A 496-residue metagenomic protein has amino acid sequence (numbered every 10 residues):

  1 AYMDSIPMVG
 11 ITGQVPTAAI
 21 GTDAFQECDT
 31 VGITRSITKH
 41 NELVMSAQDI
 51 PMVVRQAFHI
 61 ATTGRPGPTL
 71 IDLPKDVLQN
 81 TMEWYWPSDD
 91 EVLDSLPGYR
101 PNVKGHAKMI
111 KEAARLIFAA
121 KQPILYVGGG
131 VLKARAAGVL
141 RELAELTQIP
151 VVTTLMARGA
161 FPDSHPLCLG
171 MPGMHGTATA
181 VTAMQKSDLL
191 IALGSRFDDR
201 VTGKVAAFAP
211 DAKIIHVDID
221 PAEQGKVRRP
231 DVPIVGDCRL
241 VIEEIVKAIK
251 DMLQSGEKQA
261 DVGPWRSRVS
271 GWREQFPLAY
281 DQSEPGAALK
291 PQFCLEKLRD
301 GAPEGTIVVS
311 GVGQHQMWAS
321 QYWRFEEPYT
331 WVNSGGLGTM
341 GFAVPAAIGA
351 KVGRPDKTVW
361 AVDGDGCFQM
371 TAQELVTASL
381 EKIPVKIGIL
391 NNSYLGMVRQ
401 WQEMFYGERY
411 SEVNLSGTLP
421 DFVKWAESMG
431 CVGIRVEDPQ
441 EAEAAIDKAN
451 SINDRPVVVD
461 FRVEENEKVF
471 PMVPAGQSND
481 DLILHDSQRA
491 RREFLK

Functional and structural regions predicted by a protein language model:
A1-K258, K297, G301-E304, P384-I387 (+3 more regions): N-terminal alpha/beta PP-like core and its mobile active-site loop of ThDP/TPP-dependent enzymes
I11, A19-Q26, G225-V227, P233-V235 (+2 more regions): Thiamine diphosphate
T22-D23, R100-A114, P172-G176, A288-K290 (+4 more regions): A general structural motif
E42-V44, L125-V127, I191, V309 (+3 more regions): Short catalytic-loop micro-motif centered on adjacent basic/acidic residues
D72-V77, G313-Q316, R462-E464: A glycine-rich phosphate-binding loop feature that marks nucleotide/adenosyl-phosphate handling sites
G128-L132, G286, G364-G366: Conserved short loop/turn motifs at secondary-structure junctions
Q254, K258, G263-L278, Q282-A287 (+2 more regions): Conserved acidic/glycine
R268-P345, A350, D356: Active-site diphosphate/adenylate-binding microenvironment
